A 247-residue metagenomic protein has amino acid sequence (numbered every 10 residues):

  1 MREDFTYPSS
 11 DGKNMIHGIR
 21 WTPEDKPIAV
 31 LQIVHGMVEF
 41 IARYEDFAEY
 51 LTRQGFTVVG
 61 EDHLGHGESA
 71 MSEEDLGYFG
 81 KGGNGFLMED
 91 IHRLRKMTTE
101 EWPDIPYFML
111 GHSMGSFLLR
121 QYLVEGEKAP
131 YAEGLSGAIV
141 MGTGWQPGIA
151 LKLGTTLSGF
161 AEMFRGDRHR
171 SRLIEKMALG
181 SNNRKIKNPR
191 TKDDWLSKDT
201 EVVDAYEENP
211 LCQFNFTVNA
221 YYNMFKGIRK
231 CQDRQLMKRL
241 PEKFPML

Functional and structural regions predicted by a protein language model:
M1-D25: N-terminal cap/lid segment of alpha/beta-hydrolase-fold proteins
I28-E39, S113-M114: Active-site glycine-rich loops that stabilize anionic/oxyanionic intermediates across multiple enzyme folds
I41-E74: Conserved alpha/beta-hydrolase
F79-E100: Alpha/beta-hydrolase active-site loop
W102-S113: Alpha/beta-hydrolase fold nucleophile elbow
G111-Q121: Glycine-rich nucleophile elbow surrounding the catalytic serine of serine-hydrolase chemistry
L119-L211: Alpha/beta-hydrolase-fold enzymes
N219-L247: Conserved serine/cysteine hydrolase catalytic core
